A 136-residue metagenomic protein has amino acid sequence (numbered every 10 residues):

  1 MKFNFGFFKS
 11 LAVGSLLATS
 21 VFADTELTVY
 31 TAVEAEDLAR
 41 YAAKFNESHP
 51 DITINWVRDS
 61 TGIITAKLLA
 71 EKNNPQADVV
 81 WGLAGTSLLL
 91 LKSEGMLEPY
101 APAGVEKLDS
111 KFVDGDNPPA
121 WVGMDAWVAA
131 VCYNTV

Functional and structural regions predicted by a protein language model:
M1-L11: Bacterial N-terminal signal peptides that target proteins for export
S10, G14, E26, V128: A residue-level signal for beta-strand positions that form part of recognition/binding surfaces within mature
A18-S20: N-terminal signal peptide c-region/cleavage motif recognized by signal peptidases
D24-L90: Early extracytoplasmic/lumenal segment of secretory-pathway proteins
E34-A35, D59-T61, A84-T86, M96 (+3 more regions): Solvent-exposed coil/turn segments that connect beta secondary-structure elements in extracytoplasmic/periplasmic
P75-V80, E98-C132: A structural signal for short loop-to-beta-strand junctions that line the ligand-binding cleft of periplasmic/secreted
S93: Phosphate-coordinating loops and pocket residues in cytosolic domains that bind phosphorylated ligands
